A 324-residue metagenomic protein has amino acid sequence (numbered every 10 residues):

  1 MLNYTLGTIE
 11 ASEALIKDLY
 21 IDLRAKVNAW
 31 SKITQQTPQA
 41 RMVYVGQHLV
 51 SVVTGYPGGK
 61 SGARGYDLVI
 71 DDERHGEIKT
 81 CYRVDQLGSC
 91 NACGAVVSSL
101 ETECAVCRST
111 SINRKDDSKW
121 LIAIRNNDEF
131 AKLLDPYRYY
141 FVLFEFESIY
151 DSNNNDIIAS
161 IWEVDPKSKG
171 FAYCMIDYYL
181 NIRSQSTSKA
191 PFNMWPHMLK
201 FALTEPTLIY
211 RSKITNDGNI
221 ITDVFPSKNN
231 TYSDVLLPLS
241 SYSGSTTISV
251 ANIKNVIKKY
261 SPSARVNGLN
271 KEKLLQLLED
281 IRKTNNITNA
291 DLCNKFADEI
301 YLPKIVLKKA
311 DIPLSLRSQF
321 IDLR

Functional and structural regions predicted by a protein language model:
M1-G65, I70-R74, I78-R324: Nucleic-acid endonuclease domains
